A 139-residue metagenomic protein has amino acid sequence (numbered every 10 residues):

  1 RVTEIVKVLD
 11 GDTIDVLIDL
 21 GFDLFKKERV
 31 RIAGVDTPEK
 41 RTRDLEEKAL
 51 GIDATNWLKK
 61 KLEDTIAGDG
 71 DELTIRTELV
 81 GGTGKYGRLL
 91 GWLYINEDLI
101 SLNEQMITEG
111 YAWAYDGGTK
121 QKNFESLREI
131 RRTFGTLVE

Functional and structural regions predicted by a protein language model:
R1-E139: Small beta-barrel nucleic-acid-binding modules, primarily SNase/OB-fold domains and secondarily Tudor-like barrels
